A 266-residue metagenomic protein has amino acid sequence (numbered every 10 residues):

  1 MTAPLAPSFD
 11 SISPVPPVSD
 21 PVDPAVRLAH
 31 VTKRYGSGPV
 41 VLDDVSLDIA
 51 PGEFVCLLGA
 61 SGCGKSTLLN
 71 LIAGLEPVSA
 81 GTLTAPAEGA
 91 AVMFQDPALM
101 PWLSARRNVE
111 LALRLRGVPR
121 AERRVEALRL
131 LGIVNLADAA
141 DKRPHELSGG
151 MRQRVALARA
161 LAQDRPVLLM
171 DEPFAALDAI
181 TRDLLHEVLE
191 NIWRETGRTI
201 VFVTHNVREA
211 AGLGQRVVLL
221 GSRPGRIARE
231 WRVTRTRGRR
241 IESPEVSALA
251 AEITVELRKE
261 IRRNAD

Functional and structural regions predicted by a protein language model:
L58-A60: The feature captures the beta-strand-to-loop junction immediately N-terminal to the Walker
A73: Helix-to-loop junction immediately C-terminal to a conserved catalytic motif
L103-E110: Short coil-to-helix segment of the ABC ATPase nucleotide-binding domain corresponding to the Q-loop/switch region
R114, A121-A139, N191: Conserved ABC ATPase "signature" region
R143-L147, M151: Conserved ABC ATPase signature
L157: Hydrophobic anchor residue at the start of the ABC signature
A162-P166: A short, proline-enriched helix->beta-strand linker immediately N-terminal to the Walker B motif in ABC-type P-loop
